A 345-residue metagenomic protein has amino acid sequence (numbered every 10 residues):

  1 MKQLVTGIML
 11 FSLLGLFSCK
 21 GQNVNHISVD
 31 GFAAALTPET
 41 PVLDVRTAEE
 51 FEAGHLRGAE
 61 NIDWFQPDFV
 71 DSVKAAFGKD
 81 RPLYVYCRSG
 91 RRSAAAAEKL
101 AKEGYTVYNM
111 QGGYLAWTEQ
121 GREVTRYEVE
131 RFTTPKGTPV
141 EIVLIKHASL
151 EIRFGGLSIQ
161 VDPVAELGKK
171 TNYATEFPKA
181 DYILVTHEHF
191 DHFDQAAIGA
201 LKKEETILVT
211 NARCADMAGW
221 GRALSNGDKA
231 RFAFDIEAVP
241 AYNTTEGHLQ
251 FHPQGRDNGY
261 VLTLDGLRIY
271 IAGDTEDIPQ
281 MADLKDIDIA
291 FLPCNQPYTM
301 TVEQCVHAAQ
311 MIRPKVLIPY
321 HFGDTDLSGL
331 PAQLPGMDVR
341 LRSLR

Functional and structural regions predicted by a protein language model:
K2-V5, F17-P38, A48-P82, R91-E128: Rhodanese-like catalytic fold shared by cysteine-dependent sulfurtransferases and DSP/PTP-type phosphatases
K20, R126-G155, Q333-G336, R345: Zn-dependent metallo-beta-lactamase
V45-E50, K146-A148, V209-M217, S225-N226 (+1 more regions): Short, polar loop motifs at secondary-structure junctions
T47, T245-M311: Active-site-proximal loop/helix segments of hydrolase catalytic cores
V85-C87, A180-D191: Metallo-beta-lactamase
F132-P135, S149-V185, Q195-G199, T245-Q250 (+1 more regions): Pre-active-site segment of Zn-dependent metallo-hydrolases
E166-K169, H189-F193, A215-A218, D228-A230 (+4 more regions): Active-site environment of divalent metal-dependent phosphoester hydrolases
G219-F232, Q254, V306, Q310-R345: Binuclear metal-ion centers of metallo-dependent hydrolases, dominated by the metallo-beta-lactamase
